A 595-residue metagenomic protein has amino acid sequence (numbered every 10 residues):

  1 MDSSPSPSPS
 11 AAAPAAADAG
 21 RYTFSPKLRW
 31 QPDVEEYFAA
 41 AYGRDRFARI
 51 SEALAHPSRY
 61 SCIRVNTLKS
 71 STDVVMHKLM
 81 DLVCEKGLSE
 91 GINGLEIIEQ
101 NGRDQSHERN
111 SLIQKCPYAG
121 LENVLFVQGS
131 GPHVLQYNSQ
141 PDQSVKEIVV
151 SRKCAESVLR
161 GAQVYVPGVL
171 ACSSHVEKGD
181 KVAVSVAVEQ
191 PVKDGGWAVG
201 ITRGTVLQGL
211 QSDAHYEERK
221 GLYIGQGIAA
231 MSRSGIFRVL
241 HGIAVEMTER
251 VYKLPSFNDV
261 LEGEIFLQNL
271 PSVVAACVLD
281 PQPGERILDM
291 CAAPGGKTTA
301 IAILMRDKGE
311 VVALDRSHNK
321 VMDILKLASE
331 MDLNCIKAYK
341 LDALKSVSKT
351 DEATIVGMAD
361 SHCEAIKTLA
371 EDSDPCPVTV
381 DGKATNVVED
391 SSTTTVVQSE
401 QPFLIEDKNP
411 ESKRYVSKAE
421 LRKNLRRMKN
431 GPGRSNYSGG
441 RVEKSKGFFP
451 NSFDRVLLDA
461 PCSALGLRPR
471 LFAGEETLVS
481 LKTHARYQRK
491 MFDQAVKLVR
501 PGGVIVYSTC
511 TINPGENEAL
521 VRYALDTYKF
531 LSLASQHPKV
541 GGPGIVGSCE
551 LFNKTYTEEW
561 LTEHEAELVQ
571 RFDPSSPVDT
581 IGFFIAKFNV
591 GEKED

Functional and structural regions predicted by a protein language model:
D2-L304, L314, H318, M322 (+4 more regions): Glycine-rich nucleotide cofactor-binding entry segment
V74-V75, K193-G196, I336-K337, R468-P469 (+2 more regions): Intrinsically disordered, low-complexity regions enriched in proline, serine, glycine and charged residues
Q100-S106, L344-A473, T477-L481, A485 (+2 more regions): C-terminal catalytic and target-recognition region of SAM-dependent MTase-like enzymes, primarily methyltransferases
E264-I265, I336, L531, V569: Short, conserved active-site loop motifs that form the nucleotide-linked donor/cofactor pocket
G284, D307-G309, V499-I505: Short glycine-dipeptide loop
I287, V311, L457: Short glycine-aspartate micro-motif
L327, K490-A495: Short, conserved SAM-binding segment of the class I
L333-A343, Y437-S438: Conserved SAM-binding strand-loop segment of SAM-dependent methyltransferases
